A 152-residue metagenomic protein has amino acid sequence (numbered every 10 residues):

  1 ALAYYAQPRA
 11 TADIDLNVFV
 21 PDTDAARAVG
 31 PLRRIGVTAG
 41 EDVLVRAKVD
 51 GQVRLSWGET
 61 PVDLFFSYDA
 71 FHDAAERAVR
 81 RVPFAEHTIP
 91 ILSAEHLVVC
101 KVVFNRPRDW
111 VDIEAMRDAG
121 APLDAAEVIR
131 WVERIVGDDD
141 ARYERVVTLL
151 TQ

Functional and structural regions predicted by a protein language model:
A1-Q152: Compositionally biased terminal segments of proteins
